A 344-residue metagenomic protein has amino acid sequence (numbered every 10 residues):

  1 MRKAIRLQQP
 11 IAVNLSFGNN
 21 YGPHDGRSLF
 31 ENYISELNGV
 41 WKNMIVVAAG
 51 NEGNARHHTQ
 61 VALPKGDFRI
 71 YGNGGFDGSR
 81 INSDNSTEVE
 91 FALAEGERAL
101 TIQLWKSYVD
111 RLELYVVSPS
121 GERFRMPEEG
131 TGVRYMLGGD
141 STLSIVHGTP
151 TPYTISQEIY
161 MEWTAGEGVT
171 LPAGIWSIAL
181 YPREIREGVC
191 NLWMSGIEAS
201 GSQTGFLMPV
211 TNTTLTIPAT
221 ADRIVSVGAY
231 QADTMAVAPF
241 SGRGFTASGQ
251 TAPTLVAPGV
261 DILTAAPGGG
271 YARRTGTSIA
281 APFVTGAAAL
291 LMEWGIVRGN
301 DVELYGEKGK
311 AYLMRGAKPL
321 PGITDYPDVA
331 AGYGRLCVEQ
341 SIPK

Functional and structural regions predicted by a protein language model:
M1-Q9, T101-I102, R111-E113, V117-S120 (+2 more regions): Hydrolase catalytic cores
M1-R27, A48-A49, Y181-R183, I296: Short acidic, glycine-rich surface-loop motifs adjacent to enzyme active sites
R6-Q9, G26, V40-K42, A55-H57 (+6 more regions): Subtilisin-like serine protease catalytic core
G18-P23, P127-G188: Noncatalytic accessory or regulatory domains flanking protease catalytic cores in secreted, cell-surface, and selected
G39-V40, A55-D110, V338-K344: Secreted peptidase-domain scaffold signal
D84, A94-R98, L104-V133, A331-G332: Acidic, Ser/Thr/Pro-rich low-complexity intrinsically disordered segments
S120-E128, A229-P282, K318, Q340: Catalytic-core environment of secreted peptidases
R186-I197: Edge beta-strands of jelly-roll/beta-sandwich modules across compartments, strongly enriched in secreted/luminal
